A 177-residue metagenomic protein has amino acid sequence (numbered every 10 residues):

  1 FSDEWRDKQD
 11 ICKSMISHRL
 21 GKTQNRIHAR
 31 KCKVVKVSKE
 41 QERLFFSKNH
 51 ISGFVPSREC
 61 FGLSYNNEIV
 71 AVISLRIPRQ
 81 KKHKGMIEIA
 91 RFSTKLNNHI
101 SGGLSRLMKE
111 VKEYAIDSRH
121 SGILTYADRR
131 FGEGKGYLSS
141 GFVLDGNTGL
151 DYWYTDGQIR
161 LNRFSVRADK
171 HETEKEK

Functional and structural regions predicted by a protein language model:
F1-R6: Phosphate-binding beta-loop-alpha motif at adenosine-nucleotide cofactor sites
K8-I11, Y137: Metal-dependent catalytic neighborhoods of phosphoester/phosphodiester hydrolases
M15-H18, T23-S140, L144-L150: A conserved beta-strand-loop-helix scaffold within acyl/acetyltransferase catalytic domains
T155-K177: C-terminal "cap" of GNAT-fold acetyltransferases
